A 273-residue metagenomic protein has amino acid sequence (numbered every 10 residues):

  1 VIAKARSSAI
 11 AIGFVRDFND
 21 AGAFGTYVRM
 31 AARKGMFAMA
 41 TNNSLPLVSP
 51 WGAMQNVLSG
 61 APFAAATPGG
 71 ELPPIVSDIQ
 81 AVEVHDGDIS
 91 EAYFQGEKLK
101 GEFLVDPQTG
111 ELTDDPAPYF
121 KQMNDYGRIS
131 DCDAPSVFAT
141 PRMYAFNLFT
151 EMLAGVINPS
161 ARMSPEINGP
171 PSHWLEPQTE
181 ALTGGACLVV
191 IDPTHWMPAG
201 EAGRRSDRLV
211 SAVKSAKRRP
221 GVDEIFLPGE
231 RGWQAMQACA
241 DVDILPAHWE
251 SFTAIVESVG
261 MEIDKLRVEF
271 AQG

Functional and structural regions predicted by a protein language model:
V1-I75, I79-A81, L227-G229: A glycine-rich, acidic short-motif signal
I2, R29-A32, A66, F146-A154 (+2 more regions): Predominant activation on well-ordered alpha-helical scaffold segments within soluble catalytic domains
A11-R16, D131-D133, L188-T194: Short glycine-rich or small-residue beta-strand-to-loop segments that form or flank ligand, phosphate, metal/Fe-S
G22, T26, G60, G127 (+4 more regions): Conserved active-site and cofactor/substrate-binding residues in soluble primary-metabolism enzymes
V48-M123: Phosphate/diphosphate-binding glycine-rich loops and adjacent basic-rich segments that engage nucleotide
L58, P62-P68, Q80, A145-E176 (+1 more regions): N-terminal nucleophile
E97-E166: Secondary-shell segments that build the walls of catalytic and ion/ligand-binding clefts
I157, A161-G273: Catalytic-core signal marking the mid-to-C-terminal active-site face
